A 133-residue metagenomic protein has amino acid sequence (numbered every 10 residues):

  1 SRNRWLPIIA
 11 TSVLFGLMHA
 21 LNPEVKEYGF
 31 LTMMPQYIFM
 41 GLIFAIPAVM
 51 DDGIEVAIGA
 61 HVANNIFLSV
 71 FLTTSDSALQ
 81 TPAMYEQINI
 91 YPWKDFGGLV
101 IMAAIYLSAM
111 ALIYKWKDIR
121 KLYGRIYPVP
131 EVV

Functional and structural regions predicted by a protein language model:
S1-P130: Transmembrane helix-loop-helix hairpins at the membrane interface of multi-pass integral membrane proteins
